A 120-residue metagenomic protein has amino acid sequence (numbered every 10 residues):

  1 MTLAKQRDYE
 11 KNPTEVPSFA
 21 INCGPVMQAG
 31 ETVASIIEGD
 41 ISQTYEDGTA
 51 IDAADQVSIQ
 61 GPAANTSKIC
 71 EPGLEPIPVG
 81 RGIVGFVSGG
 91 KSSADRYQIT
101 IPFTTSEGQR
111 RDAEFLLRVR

Functional and structural regions predicted by a protein language model:
M1-A34: Predominantly extracytoplasmic/ectodomain segments of secreted and cell-surface proteins
F19-I21, I83-G85, Y97-I99, A113-F115: Hydrophobic residues positioned within well-ordered beta-strands of beta-sheet architectures
G24, I37-S42, Q60, S88 (+1 more regions): A structural detector for beta-sheet-dominated domains
E31-E75: Surface-exposed binding patches on compact interaction domains or structured appendages
E75-G85: Aromatic sugar-binding surface patches on proteins that engage polysaccharides or sugar-phosphate polymers
S88-D95: Surface-exposed, short loops/turns at beta-strand junctions within beta-sandwich domains
D95-S106: A short beta-strand micro-motif common to beta-rich folds, especially ectodomain repeats
Q109-R120: C-terminal edge beta-strand
